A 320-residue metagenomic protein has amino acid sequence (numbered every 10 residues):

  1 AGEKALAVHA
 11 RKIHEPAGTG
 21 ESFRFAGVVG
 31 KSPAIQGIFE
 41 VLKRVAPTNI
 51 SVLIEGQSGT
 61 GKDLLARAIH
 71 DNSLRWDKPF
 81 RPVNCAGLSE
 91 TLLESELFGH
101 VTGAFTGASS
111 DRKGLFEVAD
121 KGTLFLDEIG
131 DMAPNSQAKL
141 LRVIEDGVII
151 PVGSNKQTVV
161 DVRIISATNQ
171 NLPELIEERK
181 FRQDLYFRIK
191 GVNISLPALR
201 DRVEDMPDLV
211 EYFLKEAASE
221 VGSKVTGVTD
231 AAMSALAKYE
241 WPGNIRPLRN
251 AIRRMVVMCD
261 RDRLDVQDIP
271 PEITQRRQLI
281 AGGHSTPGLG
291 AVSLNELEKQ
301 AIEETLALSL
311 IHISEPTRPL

Functional and structural regions predicted by a protein language model:
A1-Q57: Flexible nucleotide-interacting loop at or near the entrance of a catalytic core
S22-F25, K31-I35, Q137, V203 (+2 more regions): The cytosolic transmitter module of two-component sensor histidine kinases
G27, E40-T106, E117-A133, A198-V203 (+1 more regions): Conserved post-Walker A coupling segment in P-loop NTPases
K31-P33, S73-K78, G153-R163, Q170-Q278 (+2 more regions): Nucleotide-binding/hydrolysis machinery
I38, T60, V83, L97 (+11 more regions): Conserved RecA-like P-loop NTPase ATPase core
V52, E90-S95, F116-E145, V162-S166 (+3 more regions): Conserved AAA+/SF3 P-loop NTPase catalytic/coupling segment centered on the Walker-B
S110-R112, A138-T158, A167: Substrate-gripping "pore-loop 1 plus following alpha2 helix"
T286-R318: Bacterial C-terminal helix-turn-helix
